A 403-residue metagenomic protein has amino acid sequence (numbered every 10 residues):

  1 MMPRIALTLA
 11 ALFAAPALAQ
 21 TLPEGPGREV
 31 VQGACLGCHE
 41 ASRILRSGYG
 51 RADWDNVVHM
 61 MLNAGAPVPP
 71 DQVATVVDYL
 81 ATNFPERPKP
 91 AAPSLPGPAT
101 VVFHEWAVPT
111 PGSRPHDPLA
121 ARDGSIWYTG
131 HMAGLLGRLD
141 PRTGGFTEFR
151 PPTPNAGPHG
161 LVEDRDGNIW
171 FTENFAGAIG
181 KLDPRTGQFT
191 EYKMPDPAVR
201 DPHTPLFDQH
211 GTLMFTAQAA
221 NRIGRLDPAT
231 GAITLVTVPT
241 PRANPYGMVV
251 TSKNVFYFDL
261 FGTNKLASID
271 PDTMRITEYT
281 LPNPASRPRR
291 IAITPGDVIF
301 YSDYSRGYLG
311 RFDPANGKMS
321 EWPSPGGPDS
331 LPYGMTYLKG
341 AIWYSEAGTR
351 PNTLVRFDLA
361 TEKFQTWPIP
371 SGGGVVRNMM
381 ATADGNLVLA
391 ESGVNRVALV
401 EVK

Functional and structural regions predicted by a protein language model:
A15-V30: Electrostatic cytochrome c docking/interface patches
V31-S42, V76, L80: The canonical Cys-X-X-Cys-His
A64-P93, G124: C-terminal capping alpha-helices of c-type cytochrome domains
S94-G112: A short helix->beta-strand "capping" segment at the edge of beta-propeller domains
P111-D123, P154-D166, P197-H210, P241-D259 (+5 more regions): Beta-rich, blade/repeat-based domains predominating in secreted/periplasmic proteins but also intracellular
W127-M132, I169-F175, L213-A219, F256-G262 (+3 more regions): Conserved beta-strand positions in repeat-built beta-propeller and related beta-rich domains
D140-G144, D183-G187, D227-G231, D270-M274 (+3 more regions): Short loop/turn segments that connect beta-strands within beta-propeller blades
G374-K403: Blade-level signature of beta-propeller repeat domains, shared across WD40, Kelch, NHL, RCC1 and BNR/Asp-box propellers
